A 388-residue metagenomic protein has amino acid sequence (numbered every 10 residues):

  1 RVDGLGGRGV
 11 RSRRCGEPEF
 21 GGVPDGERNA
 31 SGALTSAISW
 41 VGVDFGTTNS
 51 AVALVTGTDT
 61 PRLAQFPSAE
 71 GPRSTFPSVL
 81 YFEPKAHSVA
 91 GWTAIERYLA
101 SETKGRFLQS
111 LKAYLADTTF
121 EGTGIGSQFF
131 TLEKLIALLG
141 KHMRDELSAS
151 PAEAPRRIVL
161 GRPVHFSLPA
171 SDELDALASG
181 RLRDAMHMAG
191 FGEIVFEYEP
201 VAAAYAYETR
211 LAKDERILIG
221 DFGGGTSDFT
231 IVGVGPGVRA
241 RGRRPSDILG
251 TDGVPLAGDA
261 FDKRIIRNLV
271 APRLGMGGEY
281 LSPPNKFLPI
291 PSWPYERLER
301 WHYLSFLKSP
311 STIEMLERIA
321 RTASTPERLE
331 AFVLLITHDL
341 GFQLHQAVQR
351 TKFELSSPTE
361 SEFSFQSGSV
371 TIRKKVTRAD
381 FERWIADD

Functional and structural regions predicted by a protein language model:
V2-V10: Extreme N-terminal basic, low-complexity initiation segments that serve as generic localization/processing leaders
G9-S12, S31: Serine residues within intrinsically disordered or low-complexity segments
G26-P72, I95-I219, G233-P255, T371-D388: N-terminal phosphate-binding loop and flanking beta/alpha elements of the actin-like ATPase fold
F45-N49, G225-T226, L256-K263: Conserved A3 ("GATE") glycine/threonine-rich loop of ANL adenylate-forming enzymes
T75, G233-S367: Phosphate-binding glycine-rich/basic clefts of nucleotide- and phosphate-handling proteins, predominantly
S78, Q109, G180, D184 (+1 more regions): Residues on a specific face of well-ordered alpha-helices
